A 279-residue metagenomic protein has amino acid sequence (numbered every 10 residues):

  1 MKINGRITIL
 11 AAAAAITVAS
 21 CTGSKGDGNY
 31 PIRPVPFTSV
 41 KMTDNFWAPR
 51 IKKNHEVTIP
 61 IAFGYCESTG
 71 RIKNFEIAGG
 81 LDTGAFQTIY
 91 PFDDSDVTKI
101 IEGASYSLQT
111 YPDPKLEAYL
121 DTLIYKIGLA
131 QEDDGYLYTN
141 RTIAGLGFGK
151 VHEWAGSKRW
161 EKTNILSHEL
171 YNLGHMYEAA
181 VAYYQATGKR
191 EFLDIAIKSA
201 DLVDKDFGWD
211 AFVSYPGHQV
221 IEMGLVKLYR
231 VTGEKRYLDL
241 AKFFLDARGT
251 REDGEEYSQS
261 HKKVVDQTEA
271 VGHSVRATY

Functional and structural regions predicted by a protein language model:
M1-I9: Bacterial N-terminal signal peptides that target proteins for export
T8-A11, Y138: Compositionally biased amphipathic helical and low-complexity segments enriched in hydrophobic
A12, I16-N29: Bacterial Sec-dependent signal peptides at the C-terminal "C-region" and cleavage site
K25-Y279: Glycan-recognition and catalytic cores of secretory/periplasmic carbohydrate-active enzymes
